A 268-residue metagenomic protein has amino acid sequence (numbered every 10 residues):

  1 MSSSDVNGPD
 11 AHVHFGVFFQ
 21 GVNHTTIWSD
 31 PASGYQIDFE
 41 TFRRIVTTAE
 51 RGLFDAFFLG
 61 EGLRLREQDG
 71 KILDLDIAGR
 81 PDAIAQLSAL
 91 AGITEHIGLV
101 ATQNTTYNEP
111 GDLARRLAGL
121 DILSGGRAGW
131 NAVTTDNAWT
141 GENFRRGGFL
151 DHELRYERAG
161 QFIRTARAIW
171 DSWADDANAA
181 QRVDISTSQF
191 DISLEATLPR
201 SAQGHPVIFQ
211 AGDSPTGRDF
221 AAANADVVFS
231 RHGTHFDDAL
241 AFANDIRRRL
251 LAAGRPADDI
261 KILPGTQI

Functional and structural regions predicted by a protein language model:
S2-T94, Q203-P206: N-terminal beta1-alpha1-beta2 module of alpha/beta enzyme domains
N7, A11, E109-N224, A253 (+1 more regions): Internal, glycine-rich beta/alpha segment that forms the wall or movable "lid" of small-molecule/cofactor binding
V13-V17, F57-L59, I97-Q103, G126-A132 (+3 more regions): Hydrophobic faces of well-ordered beta-strands that scaffold small-molecule active sites in alpha/beta enzyme cores
G21, L63, Q103-T105, T134-D136 (+5 more regions): Active-site-proximal loop/turn and secondary-structure-junction residues that shape catalytic pockets, frequently
S29-I37, I72-A78, G98-N108, F149-E153 (+1 more regions): The substrate-binding groove and active-site-proximal loops of carbohydrate-active enzymes, especially glycoside
F42-V46, I84-S88, A114-A118, A159-R167 (+2 more regions): Generic structural signal for well-ordered alpha-helices, preferentially at hydrophobic/aromatic core positions
L63, E67, D76-P81, T106-G111 (+1 more regions): Acidic-and-aromatic substrate-binding clefts and catalytic sites of carbohydrate-active enzymes
F220-R248, A252-A253, A257-Q267: Glycine-rich, aromatic-lined ligand/substrate-binding cores of catalytic and carbohydrate-binding domains
